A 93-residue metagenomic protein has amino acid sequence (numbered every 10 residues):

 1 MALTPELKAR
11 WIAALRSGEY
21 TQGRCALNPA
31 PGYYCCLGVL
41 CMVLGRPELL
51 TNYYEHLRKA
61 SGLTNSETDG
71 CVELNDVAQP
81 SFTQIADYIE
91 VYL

Functional and structural regions predicted by a protein language model:
M1-L93: Catalytic phosphate/metal-binding cores of nucleic-acid and nucleotide-processing enzymes, i.e., regions that mediate
